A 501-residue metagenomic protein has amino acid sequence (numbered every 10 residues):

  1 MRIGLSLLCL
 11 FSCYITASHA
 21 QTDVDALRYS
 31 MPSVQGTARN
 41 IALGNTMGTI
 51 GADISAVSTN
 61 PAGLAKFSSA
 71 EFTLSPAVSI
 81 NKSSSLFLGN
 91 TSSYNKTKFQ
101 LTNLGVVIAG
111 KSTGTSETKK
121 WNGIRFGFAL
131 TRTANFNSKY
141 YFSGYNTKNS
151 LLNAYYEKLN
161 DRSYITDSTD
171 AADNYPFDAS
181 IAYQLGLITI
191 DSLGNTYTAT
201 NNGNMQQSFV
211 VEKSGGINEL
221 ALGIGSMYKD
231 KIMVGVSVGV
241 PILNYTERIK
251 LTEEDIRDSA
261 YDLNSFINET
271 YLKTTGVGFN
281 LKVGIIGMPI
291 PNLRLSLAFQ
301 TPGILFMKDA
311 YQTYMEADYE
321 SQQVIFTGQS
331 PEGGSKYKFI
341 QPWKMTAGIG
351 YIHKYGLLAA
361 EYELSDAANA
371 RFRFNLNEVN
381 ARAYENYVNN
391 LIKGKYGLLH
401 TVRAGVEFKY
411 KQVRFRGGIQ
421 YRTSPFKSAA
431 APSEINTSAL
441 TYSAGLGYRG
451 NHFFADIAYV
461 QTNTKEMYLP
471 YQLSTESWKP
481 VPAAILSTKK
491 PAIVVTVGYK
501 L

Functional and structural regions predicted by a protein language model:
M1-V24, V497, L501: Bacterial Sec-dependent N-terminal signal peptides
L8-T16, P76, G417, L446: Residue-level signal for alpha-helical transmembrane segments in multi-pass membrane proteins
Q21-Q35, N40, A109-L501: Outer-membrane beta-barrel porins/channels
A38, I50-T59, A65-Y145, N218: Outer-membrane beta-barrel translocator/receptor signature
T59-N60, Y261: Short, solvent-exposed helix-helix connector turns and helix-capping sites enriched in acidic/polar residues
